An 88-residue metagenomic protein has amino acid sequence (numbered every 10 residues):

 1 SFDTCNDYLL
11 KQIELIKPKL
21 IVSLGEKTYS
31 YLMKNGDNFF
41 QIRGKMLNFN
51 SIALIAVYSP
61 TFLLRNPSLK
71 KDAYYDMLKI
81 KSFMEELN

Functional and structural regions predicted by a protein language model:
S1-N88: Glycine/proline-rich loop-helix segments at beta-alpha junctions forming the active-site rim of enzyme cores
